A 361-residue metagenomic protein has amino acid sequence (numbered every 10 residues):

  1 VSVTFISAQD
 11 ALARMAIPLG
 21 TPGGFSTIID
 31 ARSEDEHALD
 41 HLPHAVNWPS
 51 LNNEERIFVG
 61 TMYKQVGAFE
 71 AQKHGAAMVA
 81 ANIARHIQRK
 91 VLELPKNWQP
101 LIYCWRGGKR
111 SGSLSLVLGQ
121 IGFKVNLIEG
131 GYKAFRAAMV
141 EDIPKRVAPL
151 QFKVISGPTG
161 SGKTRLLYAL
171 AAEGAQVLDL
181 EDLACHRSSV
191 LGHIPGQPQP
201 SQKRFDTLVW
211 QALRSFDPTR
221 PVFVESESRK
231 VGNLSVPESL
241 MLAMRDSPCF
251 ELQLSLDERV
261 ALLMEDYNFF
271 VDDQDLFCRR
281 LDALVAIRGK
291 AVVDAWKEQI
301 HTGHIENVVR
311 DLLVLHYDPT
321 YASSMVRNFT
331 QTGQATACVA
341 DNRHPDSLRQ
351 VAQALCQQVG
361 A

Functional and structural regions predicted by a protein language model:
V1-H41, A71, V140-V147, F152-S156: Flexible, polar/low-complexity N-terminal or interdomain linker segments that lie immediately upstream of folded
A16-P95: Positively charged, proline/Ser/Thr-rich regional signature most characteristic of the Rhodanese/CDC25-like
H74-E129: Catalytic cysteine-centered active loop of the rhodanese-like fold, especially the PTP/DSP P-loop
K109-R110, Q151-A171: Glycine-rich phosphate-binding P-loop
S115-L118, R165-V177: A conserved segment at the C-terminal end of the G1
F123-A137, D179-A184: A short glycine-rich beta-strand->turn/loop micro-motif centered on a GG-aromatic cluster
A172-L242: Conserved nucleotide-sensing/catalytic segment adjacent to the nucleotide-binding pocket in NTP-handling enzymes
L242-C249, Q253-A361: Conserved NTP phosphate-binding and transfer environment spanning the P-loop NTPase/kinase superfamily
